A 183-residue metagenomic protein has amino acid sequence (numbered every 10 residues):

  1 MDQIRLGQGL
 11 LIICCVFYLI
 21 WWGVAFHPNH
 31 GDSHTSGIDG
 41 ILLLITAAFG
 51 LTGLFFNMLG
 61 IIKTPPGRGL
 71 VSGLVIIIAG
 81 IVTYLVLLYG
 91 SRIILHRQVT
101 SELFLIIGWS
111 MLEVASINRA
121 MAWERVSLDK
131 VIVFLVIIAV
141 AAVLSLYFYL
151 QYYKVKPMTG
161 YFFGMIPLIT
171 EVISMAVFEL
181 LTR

Functional and structural regions predicted by a protein language model:
M1-G69: N-terminal topogenic module of multi-pass integral membrane proteins
I4, K63, L112-L150: Short alpha-helical packing/oligomerization segments
R5-C14, P66-I78, L128-A139: Structural signature of hydrophobic alpha-helical transmembrane segments
L11-L19, I45-G53, I76-L85, G108-E113 (+1 more regions): Hydrophobic cores of alpha-helical transmembrane segments in multi-pass inner/ER membrane proteins, independent
W22-D32, Y84-H96, L146-K154: C-terminal ends of transmembrane helices
G37-L43, R97-I107, Y161-F162: Cytoplasmic-side transmembrane-helix entry/capping segments in multi-pass membrane proteins
Y149-T170: Interfacial loop-to-transmembrane junctions
V172-R183: Juxtamembrane boundary at the C-terminal end of a transmembrane helix
